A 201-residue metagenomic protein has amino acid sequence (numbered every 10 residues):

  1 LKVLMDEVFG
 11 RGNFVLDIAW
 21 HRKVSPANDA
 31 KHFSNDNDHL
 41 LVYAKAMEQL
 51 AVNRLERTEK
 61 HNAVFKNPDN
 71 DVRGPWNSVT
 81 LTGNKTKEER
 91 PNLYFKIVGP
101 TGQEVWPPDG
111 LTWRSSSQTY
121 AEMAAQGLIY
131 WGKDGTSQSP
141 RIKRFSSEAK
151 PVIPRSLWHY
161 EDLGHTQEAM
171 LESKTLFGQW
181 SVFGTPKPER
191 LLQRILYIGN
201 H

Functional and structural regions predicted by a protein language model:
L1-H201: Class I S-adenosyl-L-methionine
